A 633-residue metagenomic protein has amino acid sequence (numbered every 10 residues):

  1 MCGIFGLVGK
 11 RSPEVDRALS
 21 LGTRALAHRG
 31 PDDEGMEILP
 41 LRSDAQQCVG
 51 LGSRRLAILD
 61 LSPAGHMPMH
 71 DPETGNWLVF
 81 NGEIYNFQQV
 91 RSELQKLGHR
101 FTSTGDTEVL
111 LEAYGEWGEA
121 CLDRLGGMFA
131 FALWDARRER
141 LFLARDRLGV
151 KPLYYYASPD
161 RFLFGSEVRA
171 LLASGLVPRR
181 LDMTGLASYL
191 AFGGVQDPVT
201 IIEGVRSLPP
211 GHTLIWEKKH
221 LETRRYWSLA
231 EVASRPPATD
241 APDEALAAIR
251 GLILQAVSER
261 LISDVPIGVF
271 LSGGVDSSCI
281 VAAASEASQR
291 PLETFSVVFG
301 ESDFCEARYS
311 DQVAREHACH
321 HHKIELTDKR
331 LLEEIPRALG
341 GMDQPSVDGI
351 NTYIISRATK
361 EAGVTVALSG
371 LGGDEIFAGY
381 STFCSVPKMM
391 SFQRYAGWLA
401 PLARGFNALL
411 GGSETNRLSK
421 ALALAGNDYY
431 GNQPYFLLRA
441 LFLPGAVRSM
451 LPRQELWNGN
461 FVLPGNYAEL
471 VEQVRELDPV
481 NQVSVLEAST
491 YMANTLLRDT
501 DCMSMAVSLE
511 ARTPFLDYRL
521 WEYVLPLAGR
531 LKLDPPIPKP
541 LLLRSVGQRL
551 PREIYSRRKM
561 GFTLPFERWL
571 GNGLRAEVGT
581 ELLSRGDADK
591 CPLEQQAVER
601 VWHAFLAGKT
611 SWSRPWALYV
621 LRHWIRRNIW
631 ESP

Functional and structural regions predicted by a protein language model:
M1, L7, K96, A120 (+8 more regions): Adenosyl-5′-phosphate
M1-D343, T352, Q548, R552-R557 (+3 more regions): Cysteine-centered catalytic environments shared across enzyme families
G105-V109, D276, T327-L331, N351 (+5 more regions): Short, conserved alpha-helical segments within structured domains
P336-G340, T382-S385, W569-G571: Short low-complexity, flexible loop/linker segments enriched in glycine and/or proline with clustered acidic
V364-Y380: Short acidic/histidine-rich active-site segments
I376-R404: A mobile, often basic/glycine-rich helix-loop segment that functions as the active-site lid/recognition loop
Y395-K420: Alpha-helical "lid/cap" subdomains adjacent to substrate-binding clefts that gate access and reposition the ligand
